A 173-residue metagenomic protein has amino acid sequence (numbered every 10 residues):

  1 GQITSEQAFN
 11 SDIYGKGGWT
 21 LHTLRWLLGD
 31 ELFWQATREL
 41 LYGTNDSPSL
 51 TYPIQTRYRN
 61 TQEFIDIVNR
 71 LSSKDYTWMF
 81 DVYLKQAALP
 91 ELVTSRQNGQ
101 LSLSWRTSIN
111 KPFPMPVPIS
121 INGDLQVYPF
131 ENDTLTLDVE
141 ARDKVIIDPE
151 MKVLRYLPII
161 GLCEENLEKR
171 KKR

Functional and structural regions predicted by a protein language model:
I3, A8-L101: Amphipathic alpha-helical substructures
D12-G15, S120, P158: Generic detector of intrinsically disordered, low-complexity, polar/charged segments
A36-E39, M115-V117, I159-G161: Composition- and surface-driven signal marking solvent-exposed, interaction-prone regions in large proteins
Y76-T77, L92, R96-K152: Beta-strand-rich binding/interaction modules
P149-E164: Short acidic/polar inter-strand loop motif in beta-rich domains
L167-K169: Terminal end segments
K172-R173: Compositionally biased low-complexity segments at domain edges in trafficked proteins and select soluble regulators
